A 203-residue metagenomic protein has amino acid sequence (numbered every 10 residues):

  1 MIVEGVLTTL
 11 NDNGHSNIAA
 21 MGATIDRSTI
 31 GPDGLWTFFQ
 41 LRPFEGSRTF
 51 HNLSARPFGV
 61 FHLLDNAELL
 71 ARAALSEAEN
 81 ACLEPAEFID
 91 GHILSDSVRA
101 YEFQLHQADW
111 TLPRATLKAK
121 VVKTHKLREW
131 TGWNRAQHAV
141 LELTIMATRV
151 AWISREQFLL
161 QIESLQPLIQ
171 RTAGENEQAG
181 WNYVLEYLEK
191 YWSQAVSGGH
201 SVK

Functional and structural regions predicted by a protein language model:
M1-A100, Q104-K203: Basic, polyanion-binding surface patches
